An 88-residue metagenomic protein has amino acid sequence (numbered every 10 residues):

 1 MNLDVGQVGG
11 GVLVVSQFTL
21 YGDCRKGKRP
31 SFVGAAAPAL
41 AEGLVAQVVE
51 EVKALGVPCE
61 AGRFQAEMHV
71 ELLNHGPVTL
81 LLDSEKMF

Functional and structural regions predicted by a protein language model:
M1-G9, G22-E50, A54-L55: Compact, glycine-rich, soluble single-domain proteins
M1-V12, E60-L73: Glycine/charge-rich, flexible interdomain linkers and switch-proximal surface loops that mediate coupling
V12, D23, K28, R63 (+1 more regions): Gly/Ser/Thr-rich helix-start
T19: Active-site segment of SDR-like NAD(P)-dependent oxidoreductases
R29, V57-A61, F88: Short conserved catalytic/interaction loops centered on acidic-Pro-aromatic/His motifs
H75-F88: Short, low-complexity, polybasic intrinsically disordered segments
